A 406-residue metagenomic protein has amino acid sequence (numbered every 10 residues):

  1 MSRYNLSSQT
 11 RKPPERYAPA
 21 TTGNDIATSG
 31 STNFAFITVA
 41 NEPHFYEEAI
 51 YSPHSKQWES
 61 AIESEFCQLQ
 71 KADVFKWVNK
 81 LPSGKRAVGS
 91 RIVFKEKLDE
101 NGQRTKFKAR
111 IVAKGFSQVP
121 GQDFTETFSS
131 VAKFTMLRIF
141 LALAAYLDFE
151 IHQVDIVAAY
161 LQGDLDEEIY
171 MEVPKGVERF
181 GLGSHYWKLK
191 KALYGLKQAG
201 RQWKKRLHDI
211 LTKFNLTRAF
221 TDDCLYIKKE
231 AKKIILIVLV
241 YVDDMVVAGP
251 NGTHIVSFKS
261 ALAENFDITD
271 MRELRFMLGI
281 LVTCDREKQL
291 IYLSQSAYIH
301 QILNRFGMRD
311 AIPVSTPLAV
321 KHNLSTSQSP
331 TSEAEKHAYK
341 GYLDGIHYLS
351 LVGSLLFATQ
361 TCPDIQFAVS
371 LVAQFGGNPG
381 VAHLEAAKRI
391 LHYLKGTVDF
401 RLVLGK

Functional and structural regions predicted by a protein language model:
M1-K406: Long, low-complexity, charge-biased intrinsically disordered regions
